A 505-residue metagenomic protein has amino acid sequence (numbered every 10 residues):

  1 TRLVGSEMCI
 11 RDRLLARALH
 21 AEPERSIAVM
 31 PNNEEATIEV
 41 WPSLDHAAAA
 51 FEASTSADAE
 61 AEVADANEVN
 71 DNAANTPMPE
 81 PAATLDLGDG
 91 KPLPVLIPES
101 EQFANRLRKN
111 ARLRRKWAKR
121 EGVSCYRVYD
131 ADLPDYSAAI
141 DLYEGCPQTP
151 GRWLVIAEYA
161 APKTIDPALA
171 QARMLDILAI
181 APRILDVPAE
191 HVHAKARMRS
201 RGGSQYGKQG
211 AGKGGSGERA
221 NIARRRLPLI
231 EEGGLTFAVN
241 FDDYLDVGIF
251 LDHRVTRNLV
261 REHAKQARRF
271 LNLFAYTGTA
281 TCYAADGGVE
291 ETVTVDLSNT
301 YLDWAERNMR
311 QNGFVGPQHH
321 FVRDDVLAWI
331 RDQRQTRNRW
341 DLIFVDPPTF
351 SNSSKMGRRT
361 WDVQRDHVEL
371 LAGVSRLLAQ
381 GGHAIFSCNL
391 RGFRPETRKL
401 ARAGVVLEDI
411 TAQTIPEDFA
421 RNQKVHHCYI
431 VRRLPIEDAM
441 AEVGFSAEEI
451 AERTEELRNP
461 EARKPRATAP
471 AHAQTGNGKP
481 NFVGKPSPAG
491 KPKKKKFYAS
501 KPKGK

Functional and structural regions predicted by a protein language model:
T1-G5, I10-D12: Single conserved hydrophobic/aromatic residue that forms the stacking wall/gate of nucleotide- or nucleobase-binding
L14-D58, E396-E461: Class I S-adenosyl-L-methionine
C125, Y129, P134-D141, G151 (+2 more regions): Non-catalytic substrate-recognition/targeting regions of SAM-dependent transferases
T277-V289: Conserved SAM-binding loop of SAM-dependent methyltransferases across substrates and taxa, primarily the Class I
E291-D296: Conserved SAM-binding motif I beta-strand of class I
S298-L342: S-adenosyl-L-methionine
Y301, G316, R323, W340-G373: Mobile active-site "lid"/loop adjacent to the S-adenosyl-L-methionine
T454-K505: Intrinsically disordered, Lys/Arg-rich low-complexity segments
